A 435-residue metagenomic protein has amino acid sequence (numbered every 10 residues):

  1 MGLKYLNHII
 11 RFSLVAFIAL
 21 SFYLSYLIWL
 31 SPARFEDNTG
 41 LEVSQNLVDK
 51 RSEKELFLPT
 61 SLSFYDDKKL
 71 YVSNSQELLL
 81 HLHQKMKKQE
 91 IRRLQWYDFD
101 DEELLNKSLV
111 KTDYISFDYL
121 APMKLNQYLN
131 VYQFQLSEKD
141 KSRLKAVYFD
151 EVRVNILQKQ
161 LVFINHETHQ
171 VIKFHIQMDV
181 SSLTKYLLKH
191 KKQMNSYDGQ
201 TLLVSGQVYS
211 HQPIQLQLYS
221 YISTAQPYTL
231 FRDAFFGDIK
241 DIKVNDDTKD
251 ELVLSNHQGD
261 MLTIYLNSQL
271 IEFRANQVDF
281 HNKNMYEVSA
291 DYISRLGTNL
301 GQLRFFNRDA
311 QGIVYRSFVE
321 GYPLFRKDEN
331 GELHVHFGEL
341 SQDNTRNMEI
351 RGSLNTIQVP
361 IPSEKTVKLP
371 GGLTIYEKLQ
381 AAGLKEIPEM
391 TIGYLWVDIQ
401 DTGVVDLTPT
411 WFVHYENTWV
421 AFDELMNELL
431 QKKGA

Functional and structural regions predicted by a protein language model:
H8-I28: Hydrophobic membrane-insertion alpha-helices, especially the h-region of bacterial N-terminal signal peptides
S31-D49: Alpha-helical transmembrane signal-anchor/signal-peptide segments
T60-K111: Extracytoplasmic/periplasmic/luminal assembly and interaction segments in envelope/secretory/respiratory proteins
N106-A275: Long, acidic/polar, low-complexity amphipathic helices and coiled-coil-like
F231-E272, N299-N344, M390-T418: Exposed beta-strand-loop-beta-strand "reactive/processing" segments of non-cytosolic proteins
A275-G312, V359-Q400: Short, non-transmembrane alpha-helical segments in secretory-pathway proteins
G312-K385: C-terminal structural cap/anchor segments
D406, F412-A435: C-terminal structured interaction module
